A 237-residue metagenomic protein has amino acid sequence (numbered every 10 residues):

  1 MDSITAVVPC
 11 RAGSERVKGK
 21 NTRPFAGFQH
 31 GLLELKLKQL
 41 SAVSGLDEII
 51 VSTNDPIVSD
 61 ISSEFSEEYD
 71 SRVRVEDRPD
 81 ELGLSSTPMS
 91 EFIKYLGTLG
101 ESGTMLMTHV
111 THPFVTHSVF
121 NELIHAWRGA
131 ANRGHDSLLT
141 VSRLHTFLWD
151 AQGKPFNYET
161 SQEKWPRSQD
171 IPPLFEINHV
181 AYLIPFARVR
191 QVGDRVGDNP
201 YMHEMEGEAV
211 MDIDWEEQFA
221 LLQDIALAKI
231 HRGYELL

Functional and structural regions predicted by a protein language model:
M1-G19: N-terminal nucleotide-binding beta1-loop-alpha1 segment
S3-V8, L40, E48-V51: Hydrophobic targeting segments
K20-A26, P79-L82: Short glycine-enriched, charge-decorated loop/helix-capping segments at active-site entrances that position
G31-E48: A short, N-terminal amphipathic alpha-helix
E34, I49-N54, T140-V141: Short internal beta-strands
P56-L106, S118-E122: Short phosphate-binding loop-to-helix
S85-S86, E91-F92, T104, H109-G207: Conserved core of the sugar-phosphate nucleotidyltransferase
H203-E204, A209-L237: Hydrophobic helical membrane-anchoring modules
